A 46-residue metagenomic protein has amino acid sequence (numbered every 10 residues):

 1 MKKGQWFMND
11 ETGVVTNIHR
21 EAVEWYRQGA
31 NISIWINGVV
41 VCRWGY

Functional and structural regions predicted by a protein language model:
M1-E11, V40: Short aromatic-glycine-(Arg/Gly/Cys) micro-motifs in beta-strand/loop hairpins
M1-G4, R27-N31: A short, compositionally biased
N9, Y26-R27: Alpha-helix C-terminal capping segments
D10-R20: A short, exposed loop/beta-hairpin motif centered on an aromatic-Gly-Thr core
H19-E24, G45-Y46: A short, sequence-level motif marking secondary-structure junctions
G29-Y46: Short, mixed-charge low-complexity intrinsically disordered segments
